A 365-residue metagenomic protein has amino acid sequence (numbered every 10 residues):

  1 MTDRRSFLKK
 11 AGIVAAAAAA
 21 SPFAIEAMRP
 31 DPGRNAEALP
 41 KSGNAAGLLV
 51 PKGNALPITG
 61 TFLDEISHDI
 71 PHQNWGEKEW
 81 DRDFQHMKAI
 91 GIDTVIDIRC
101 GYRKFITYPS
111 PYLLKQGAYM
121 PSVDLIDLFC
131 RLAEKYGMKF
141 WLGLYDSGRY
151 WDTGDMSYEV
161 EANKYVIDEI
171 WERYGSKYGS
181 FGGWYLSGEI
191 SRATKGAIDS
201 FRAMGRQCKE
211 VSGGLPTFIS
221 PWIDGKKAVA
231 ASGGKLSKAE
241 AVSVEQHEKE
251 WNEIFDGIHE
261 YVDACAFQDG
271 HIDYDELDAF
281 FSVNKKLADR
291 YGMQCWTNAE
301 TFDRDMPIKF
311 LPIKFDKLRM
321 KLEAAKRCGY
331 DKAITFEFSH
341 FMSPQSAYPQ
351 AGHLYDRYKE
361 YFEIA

Functional and structural regions predicted by a protein language model:
M1-D3, F23-K52: C-terminal segment of N-terminal export signals and the immediately downstream linker at the start of the mature
R4-R5, K9-K10, K209: Basic side chains
L8-A27: N-terminal export signals
K9-K10, A15, R34, L39 (+1 more regions): Intrinsically disordered, low-complexity segments enriched in polar/charged small residues
G43-A365: Glycan-processing catalytic domains of CAZymes
